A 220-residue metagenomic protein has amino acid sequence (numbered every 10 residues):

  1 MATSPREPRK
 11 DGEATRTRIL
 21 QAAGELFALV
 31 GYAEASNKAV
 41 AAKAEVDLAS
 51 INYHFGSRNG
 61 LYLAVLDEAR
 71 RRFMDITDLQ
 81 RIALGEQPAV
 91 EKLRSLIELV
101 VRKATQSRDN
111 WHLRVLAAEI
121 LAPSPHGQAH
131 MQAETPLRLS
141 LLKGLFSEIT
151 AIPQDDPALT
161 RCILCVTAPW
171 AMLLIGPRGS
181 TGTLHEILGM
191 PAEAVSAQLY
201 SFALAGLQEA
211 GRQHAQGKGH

Functional and structural regions predicted by a protein language model:
A2-T3, S95-K103, P136-P153, L159-T160 (+1 more regions): C-terminal peripheral helix-coil segments that are non-catalytic and often amphipathic
T3-R9: Short Lys/Arg-rich basic patches
T15-A23, V40, V65-F73, L142: Generic hydrophobic, amphipathic alpha-helix propensity
R18, L26-G60, A64: Helix-turn-helix
A22, L26, P169-M172: Short amphipathic alpha-helical elements of helix-turn-helix/winged-helix folds
R58, V65, A69, R108 (+2 more regions): Hydrophobic/aromatic residues within well-ordered alpha-helical segments
D78-N110, D156-V166: Hydrophobic alpha-helical connector segments
S107-A129, P177-G182: Amphipathic alpha-helical segments used for helix-helix packing
